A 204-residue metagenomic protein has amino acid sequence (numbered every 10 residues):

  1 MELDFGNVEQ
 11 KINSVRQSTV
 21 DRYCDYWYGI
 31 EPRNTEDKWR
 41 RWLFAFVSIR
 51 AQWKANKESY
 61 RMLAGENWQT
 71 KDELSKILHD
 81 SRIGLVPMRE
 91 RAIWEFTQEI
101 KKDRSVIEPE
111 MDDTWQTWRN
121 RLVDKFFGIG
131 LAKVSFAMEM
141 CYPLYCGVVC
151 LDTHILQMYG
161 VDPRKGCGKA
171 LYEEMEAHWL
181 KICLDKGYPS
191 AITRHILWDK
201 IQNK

Functional and structural regions predicted by a protein language model:
M1-I30, E90-I93, S105-K204: C-terminal accessory module of base-excision DNA glycosylases/AP lyases that mediates lesion recognition and DNA
M1-I83: Structure-specific DNA junction-binding interface
D37-K38, K54-E58, M88-E95, E174: Generic recognition of short, well-ordered alpha-helical interface segments
L43-S48, Y60, W94-Q98, L180 (+1 more regions): Short, amphipathic alpha-helical segments that act as regulatory/interfacial helices in nucleotide-processing proteins
Y60-F126: Alpha-helical ds-nucleic-acid-binding substructure associated with the helix-hairpin-helix region of base-excision DNA
